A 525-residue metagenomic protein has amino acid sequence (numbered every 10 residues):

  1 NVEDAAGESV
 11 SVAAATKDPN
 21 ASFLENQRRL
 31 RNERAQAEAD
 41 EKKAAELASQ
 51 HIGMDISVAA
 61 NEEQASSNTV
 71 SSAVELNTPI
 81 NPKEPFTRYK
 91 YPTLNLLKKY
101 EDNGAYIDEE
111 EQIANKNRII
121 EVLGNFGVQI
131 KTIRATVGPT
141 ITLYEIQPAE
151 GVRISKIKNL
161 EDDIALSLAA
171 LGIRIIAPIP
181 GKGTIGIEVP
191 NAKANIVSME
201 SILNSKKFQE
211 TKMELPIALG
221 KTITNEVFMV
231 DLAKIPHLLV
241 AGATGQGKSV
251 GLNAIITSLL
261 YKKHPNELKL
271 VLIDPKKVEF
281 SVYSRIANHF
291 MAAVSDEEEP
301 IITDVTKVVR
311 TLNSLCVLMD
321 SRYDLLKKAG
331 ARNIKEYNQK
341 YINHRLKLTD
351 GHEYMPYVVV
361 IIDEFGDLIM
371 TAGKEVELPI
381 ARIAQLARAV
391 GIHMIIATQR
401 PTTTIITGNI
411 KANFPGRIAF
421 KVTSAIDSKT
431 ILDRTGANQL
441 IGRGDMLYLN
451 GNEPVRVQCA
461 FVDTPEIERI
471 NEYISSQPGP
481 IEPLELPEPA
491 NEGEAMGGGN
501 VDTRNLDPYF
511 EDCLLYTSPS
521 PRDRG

Functional and structural regions predicted by a protein language model:
N1-H237: Low-complexity, intrinsically disordered P/S/T-rich segments
F86-P92, I179-T184, E188, K206-R332 (+7 more regions): P-loop NTPase catalytic phosphate-binding loop
A105-K116, V137, E150, I154 (+10 more regions): Conserved phosphate/pyrophosphate-binding and hydrolysis machinery centered on Walker-type P-loop NTPases, extending
N115, I157-L160, I255, T311 (+3 more regions): Hydrophobic side chains in well-ordered alpha-helices
I146, Y341, G408-A412: Short glycine/threonine-rich loop-to-helix capping motif typified by GTGT followed within a few residues by an Asp-Pro
L315, K340-I342: Conserved helicase/translocase P-loop NTPase motor core
K328-Y337, P487: Short catalytic/ligand-gating loop segments at beta-alpha or beta-beta junctions within enzyme catalytic domains
N450-S518, R522: Conserved alpha/beta core segments of nucleic-acid transaction machinery
